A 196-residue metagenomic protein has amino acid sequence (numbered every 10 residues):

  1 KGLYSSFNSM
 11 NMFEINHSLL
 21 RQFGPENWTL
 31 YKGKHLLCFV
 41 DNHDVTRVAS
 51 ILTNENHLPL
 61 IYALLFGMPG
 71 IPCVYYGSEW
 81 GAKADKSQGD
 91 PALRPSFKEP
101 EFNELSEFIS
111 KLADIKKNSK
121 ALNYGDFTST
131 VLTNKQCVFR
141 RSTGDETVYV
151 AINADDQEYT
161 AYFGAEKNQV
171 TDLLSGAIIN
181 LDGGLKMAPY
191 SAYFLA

Functional and structural regions predicted by a protein language model:
K1-G2, S87-K98, S175-G176: Short glycine/proline- and charge-enriched loop/turn segments that cap or connect secondary-structure elements
K1-Q88, F127, N134, R141-T143 (+3 more regions): Conserved alpha/beta catalytic core and glycan-binding cleft of carbohydrate-active enzymes
G24, L93-T130: Aromatic- and carboxylate-lined catalytic core of secreted/periplasmic carbohydrate-active enzymes
V131-K135, L181-G183: Ser/Thr- and Asn-enriched, surface-exposed coil loops between beta-strands
F139-G144, L195-A196: Active-site beta-strand termini and strand-to-loop segments that position acidic
Q157-S175: Beta-strand-rich binding/interaction modules
T171-L185: Solvent-exposed beta-strand/loop surfaces of large extracellular or lumenal domains
L181-A196: C-terminal beta-strand-rich structural cap/linker in extracellular carbohydrate-active enzymes
